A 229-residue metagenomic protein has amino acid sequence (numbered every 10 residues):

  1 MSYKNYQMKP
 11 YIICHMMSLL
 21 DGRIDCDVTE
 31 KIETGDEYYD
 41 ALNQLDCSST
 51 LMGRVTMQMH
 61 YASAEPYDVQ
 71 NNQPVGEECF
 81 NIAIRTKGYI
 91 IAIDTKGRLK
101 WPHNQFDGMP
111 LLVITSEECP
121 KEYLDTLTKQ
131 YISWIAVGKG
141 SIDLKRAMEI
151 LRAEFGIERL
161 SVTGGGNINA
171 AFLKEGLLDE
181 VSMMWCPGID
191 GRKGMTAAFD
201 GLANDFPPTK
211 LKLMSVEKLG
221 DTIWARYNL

Functional and structural regions predicted by a protein language model:
S2-L229: Enzymes that bind and transform nitrogen-containing heteroaromatic metabolites
